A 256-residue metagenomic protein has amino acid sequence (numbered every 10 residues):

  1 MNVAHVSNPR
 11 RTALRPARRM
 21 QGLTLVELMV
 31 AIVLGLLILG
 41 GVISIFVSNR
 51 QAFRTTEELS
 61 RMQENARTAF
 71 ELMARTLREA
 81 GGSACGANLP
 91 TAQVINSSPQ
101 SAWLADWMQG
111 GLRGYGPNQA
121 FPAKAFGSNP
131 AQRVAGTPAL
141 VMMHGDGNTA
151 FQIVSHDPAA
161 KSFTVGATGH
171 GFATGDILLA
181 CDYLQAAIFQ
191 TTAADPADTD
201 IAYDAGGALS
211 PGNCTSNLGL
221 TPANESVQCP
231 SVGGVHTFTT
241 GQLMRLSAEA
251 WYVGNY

Functional and structural regions predicted by a protein language model:
M1-L23: N-terminal leader/signal peptides at the extreme start of proteins
V3, Q21-V26, V30-A74, R78-A80: Aliphatic-rich helix starts adjacent to a transmembrane/signal segment
H5, R10, T55, C214-S216: Terminal low-complexity, poorly structured segments
R18, E27-M29, G40-I43, M108 (+2 more regions): Generic low-complexity, intrinsically disordered sequence content enriched in small uncharged/hydrophobic residues
A69-Y256: N-terminal pilin/flagellin-like segments and related low-complexity appendage regions
